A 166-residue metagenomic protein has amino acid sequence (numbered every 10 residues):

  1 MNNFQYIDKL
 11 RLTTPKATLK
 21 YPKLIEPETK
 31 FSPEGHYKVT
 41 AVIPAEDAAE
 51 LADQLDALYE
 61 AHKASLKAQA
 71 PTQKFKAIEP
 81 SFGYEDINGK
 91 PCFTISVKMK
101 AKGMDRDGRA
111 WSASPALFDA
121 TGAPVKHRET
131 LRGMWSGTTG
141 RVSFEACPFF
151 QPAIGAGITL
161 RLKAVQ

Functional and structural regions predicted by a protein language model:
M1-D105: OB-fold ssDNA-binding interfaces and closely related basic DNA-contact patches used across DNA replication/repair
A17-Y21, T72-K74, G122, T139-A146: A short linear-motif detector with a strong N-terminal bias
I43-D47, A146-P148, Q166: Beta-strand elements of well-folded, non-transmembrane domains
A101-G122: Short acidic, glycine/tyrosine-flanked loop/strand segments centered on an H-E-D-like triad
P115-G140, C147-I158: Exposed beta-sheet edge/beta-hairpin loop segments within beta-rich domains
L160-Q166: Short edge-strand/loop segments of extracellular domains
